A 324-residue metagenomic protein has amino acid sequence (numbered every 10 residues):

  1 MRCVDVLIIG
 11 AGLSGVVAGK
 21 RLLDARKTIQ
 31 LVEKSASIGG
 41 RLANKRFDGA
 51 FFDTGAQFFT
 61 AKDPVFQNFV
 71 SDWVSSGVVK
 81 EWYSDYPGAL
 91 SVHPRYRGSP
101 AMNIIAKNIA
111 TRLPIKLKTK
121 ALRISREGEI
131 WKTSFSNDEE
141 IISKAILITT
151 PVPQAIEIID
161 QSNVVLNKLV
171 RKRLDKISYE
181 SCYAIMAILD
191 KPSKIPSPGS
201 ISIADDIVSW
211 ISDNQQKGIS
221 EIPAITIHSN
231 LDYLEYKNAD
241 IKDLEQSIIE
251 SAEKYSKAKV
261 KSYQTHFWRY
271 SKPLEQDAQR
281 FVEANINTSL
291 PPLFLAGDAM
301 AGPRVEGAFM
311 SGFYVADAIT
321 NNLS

Functional and structural regions predicted by a protein language model:
V4-L31, A316-T320: N-terminal Rossmann-like FAD-binding beta1-loop-alpha1 element of flavoenzymes
L7-I9, V32, I141-A155: Short hydrophobic core segments
L23-F47: Glycine-rich FAD pyrophosphate-binding loop
G39, A145-P198, A258: Central helical "cap/lid" subdomain
F58-P64, P87-N108, N238-L244: Short beta-strand to alpha-helix junction loop
L117-W131: A conserved short coil-to-beta-strand element within the FAD-binding core of flavoproteins
M186-K237, S247, A252-Y255: Active-site substrate-recognition segment that forms the wall of the catalytic cavity or substrate channel
Q246-S247, S251-P291: Flavin (FAD/FMN) cofactor-binding core of flavoprotein oxidoreductases
